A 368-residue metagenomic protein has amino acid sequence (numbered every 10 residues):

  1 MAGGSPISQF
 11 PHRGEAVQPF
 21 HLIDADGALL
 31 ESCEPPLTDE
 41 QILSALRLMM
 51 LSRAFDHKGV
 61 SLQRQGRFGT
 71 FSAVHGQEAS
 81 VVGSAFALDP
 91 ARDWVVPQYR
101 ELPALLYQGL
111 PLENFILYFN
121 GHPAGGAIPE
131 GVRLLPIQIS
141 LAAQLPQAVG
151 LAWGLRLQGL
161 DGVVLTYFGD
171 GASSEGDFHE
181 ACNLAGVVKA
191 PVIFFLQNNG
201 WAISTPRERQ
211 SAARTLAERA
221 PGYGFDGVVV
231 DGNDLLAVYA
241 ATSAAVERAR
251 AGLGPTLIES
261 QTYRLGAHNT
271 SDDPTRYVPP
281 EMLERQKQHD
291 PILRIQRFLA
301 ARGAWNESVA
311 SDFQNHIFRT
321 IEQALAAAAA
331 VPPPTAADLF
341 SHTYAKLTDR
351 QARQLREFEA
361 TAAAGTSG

Functional and structural regions predicted by a protein language model:
M1-A79, G266, D273-T275, P280-G368: Conserved acidic/glycine
P11-R13, A85-A87, E247-A249: A general structural signal for short secondary-structure junctions and capping/turn motifs
D24, P97, V229-D231: Structural signal for conserved beta-strand scaffold positions within catalytic alpha/beta enzyme cores
A28-L29, L102, N199-A202: A short, flexible beta-alpha/helix-coil linker loop
A54-H57, S61-V188, P206-A212, A217 (+1 more regions): Cofactor-binding active-site loop characterized by glycine-rich and histidine/acidic residues
Y99, S260-T262, T343: A general secondary-structure junction signal
I137-A330: Glycine-rich ThDP/TPP pyrophosphate-binding loop and its adjacent helix/strand module within ThDP-dependent enzymes
